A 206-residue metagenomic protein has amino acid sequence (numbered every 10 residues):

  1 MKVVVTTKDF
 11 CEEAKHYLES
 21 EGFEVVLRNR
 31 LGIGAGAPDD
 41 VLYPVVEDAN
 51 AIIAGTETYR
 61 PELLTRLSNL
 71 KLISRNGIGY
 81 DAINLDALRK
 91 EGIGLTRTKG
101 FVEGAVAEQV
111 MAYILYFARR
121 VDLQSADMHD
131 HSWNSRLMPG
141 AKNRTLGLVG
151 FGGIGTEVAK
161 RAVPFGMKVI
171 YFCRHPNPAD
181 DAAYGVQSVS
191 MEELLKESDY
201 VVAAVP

Functional and structural regions predicted by a protein language model:
M1-T96: An N-terminal-biased, well-structured beta-alpha scaffold segment characteristic of Rossmann-like dinucleotide-binding
D9-C11, T58-R60, V102, I154 (+1 more regions): Alpha-helix capping/helix-boundary segments
L18, I52, I73, L88 (+4 more regions): Generic structural signal for small/hydrophobic residues in well-ordered secondary structure, especially within
R30-A37, A54-G55, A126-N134, A182-S188: Short gly/ser/thr-rich secondary-structure transition/capping motifs
G36-D40, A54, R97, F101-E108 (+3 more regions): Residues at secondary-structure transition points
E91-I93, T98-T145, E157-K160, P164 (+1 more regions): Phosphate-binding beta-alpha-beta segment of Rossmann-like dinucleotide-binding domains, i.e., the NAD(P)
R136-P206: Rossmann-like dinucleotide/phosphate-binding beta-alpha-beta segment
